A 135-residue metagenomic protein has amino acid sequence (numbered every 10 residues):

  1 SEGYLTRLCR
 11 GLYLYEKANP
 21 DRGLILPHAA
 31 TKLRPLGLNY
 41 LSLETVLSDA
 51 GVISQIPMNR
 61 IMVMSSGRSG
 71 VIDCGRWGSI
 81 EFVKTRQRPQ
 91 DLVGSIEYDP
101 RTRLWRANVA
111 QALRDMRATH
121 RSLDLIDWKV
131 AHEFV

Functional and structural regions predicted by a protein language model:
S1-R34: Short beta-edge/loop segments at beta->alpha junctions of small alpha/beta modules that act as binding/recognition
L5, A18-R22, L47, P57 (+1 more regions): Amphipathic, alpha-helical segments enriched in basic
L8, L38-S42, G75-W77: Short connector loops at helix/strand junctions that flank enzyme active sites, especially segments positioning acidic
Y13-Y15, Y40, F82: Aromatic side chains
N19-D21, L38-Y40, S79, V93-G94: Aromatic-enriched hydrophobic runs in primary sequence
D21-I25, S42, K84-R86, A107-N108: Secondary-structure junction/capping motif
L24-V63: Helix-adjacent hinge/juxtasegments
S48-V135: Phosphate-handling catalytic interfaces
